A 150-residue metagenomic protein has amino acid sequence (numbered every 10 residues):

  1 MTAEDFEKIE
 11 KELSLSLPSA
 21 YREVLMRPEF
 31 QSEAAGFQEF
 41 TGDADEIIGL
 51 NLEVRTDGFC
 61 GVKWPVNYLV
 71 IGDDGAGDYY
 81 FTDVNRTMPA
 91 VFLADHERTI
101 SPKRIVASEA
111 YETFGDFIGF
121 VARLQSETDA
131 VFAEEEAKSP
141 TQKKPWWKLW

Functional and structural regions predicted by a protein language model:
M1-T82, Q125-T128, F132-E136: A surface-exposed partner-binding patch
D73, D78-Y80, V91-K103: Beta-strand-rich cores of mature extracytoplasmic or soluble domains
D83-T87: Short acidic-glycine loop/turn motifs at beta-strand connectors
D95-L124: Compact, glycine/acidic-enriched structural inserts
P140-W150: Polybasic, Ser/Thr-rich amphipathic helices
